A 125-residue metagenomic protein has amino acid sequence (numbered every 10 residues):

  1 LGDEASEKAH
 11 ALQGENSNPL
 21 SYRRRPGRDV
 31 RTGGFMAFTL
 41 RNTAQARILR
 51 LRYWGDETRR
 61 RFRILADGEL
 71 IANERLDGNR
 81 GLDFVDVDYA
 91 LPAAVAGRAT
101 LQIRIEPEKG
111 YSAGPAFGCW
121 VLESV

Functional and structural regions predicted by a protein language model:
L1-A44, R52, E57, K109-V125: Glycan-recognition and processing domains
T39, L65, R104: Residues in well-ordered beta-strands of folded domains
A44-R47, T58-R60, V95-G97: Short tyrosine-centred short linear motifs in exposed loops/low-complexity segments
I48-R52, Q102-R104: Residues within well-ordered beta-strands of beta-sheet-rich folds
R59-I71: Short, surface-exposed beta-strand/strand-loop-strand elements in extracellular ectodomains
R60, V85-V87, A116-G118: Residues that flank catalytic or metal-binding motifs in active/ligand-binding sites
I71-V95: Extracellular carbohydrate recognition and processing domains and analogous Trp-centered ligand-binding platforms
A93-E106: Noncatalytic modules at the cell exterior or secretory-pathway interfaces, chiefly beta-strand-rich lectin/adhesion
